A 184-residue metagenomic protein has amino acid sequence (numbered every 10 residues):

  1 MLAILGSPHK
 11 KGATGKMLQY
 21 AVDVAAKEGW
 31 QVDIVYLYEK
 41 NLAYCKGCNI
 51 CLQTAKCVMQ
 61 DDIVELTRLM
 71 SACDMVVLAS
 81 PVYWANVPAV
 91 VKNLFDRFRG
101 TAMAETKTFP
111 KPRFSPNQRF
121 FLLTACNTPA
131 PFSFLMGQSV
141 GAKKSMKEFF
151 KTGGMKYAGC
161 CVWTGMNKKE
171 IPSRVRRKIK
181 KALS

Functional and structural regions predicted by a protein language model:
M1-W30, C126-P129, W163-T164: N-terminal beta1-alpha1 ligand-phosphate binding loop
K16, K46, A89-N93, R174: Generic recognition of short, well-ordered alpha-helical segments
V22, A26, Q31, Q118-F120 (+1 more regions): Residues at the starts of beta-strands that form the adenosine-phosphate
W30-N41, C160-T164: A short beta-strand-loop structural module common to alpha/beta enzyme folds
L37-K56, K168-P172: N-terminal beta-loop-helix "entrance" segment that forms/cooperates in small-molecule cofactor or anionic ligand
V58-K147: Helix-loop-strand module that forms the ligand-binding subsite of alpha/beta enzymes
F132-S184: Glycine-rich phosphate/pyrophosphate-binding loop and the adjoining helix
